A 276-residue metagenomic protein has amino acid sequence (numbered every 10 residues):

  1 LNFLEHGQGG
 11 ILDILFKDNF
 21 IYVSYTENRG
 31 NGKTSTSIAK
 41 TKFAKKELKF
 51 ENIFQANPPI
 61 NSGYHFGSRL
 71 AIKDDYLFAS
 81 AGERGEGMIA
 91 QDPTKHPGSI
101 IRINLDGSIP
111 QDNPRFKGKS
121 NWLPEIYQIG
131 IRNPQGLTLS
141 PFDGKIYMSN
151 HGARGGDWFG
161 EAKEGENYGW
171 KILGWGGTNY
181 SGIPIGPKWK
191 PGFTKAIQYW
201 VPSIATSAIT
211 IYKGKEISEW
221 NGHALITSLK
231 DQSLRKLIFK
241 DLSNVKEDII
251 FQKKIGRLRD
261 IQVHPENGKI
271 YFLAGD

Functional and structural regions predicted by a protein language model:
L1, I53-Q55, K119-W122, I250-Q252: Multi-bladed beta-propeller domains
L1-G87, G136-G152, P202-K240, V263-D276: Acidic, Gly/Ser/Thr-rich repeat motifs that build Ca2+-stabilized beta-propeller blades
G9-I11, E83-D248, G256, E266: Beta-propeller domain segments
A39-T41, I250, I255: Sequence signature of WD/YWTD-type beta-propeller architectures
L258-D260: Repeated scaffold domains used in trafficking and secretory/extracellular systems, primarily beta-propellers
